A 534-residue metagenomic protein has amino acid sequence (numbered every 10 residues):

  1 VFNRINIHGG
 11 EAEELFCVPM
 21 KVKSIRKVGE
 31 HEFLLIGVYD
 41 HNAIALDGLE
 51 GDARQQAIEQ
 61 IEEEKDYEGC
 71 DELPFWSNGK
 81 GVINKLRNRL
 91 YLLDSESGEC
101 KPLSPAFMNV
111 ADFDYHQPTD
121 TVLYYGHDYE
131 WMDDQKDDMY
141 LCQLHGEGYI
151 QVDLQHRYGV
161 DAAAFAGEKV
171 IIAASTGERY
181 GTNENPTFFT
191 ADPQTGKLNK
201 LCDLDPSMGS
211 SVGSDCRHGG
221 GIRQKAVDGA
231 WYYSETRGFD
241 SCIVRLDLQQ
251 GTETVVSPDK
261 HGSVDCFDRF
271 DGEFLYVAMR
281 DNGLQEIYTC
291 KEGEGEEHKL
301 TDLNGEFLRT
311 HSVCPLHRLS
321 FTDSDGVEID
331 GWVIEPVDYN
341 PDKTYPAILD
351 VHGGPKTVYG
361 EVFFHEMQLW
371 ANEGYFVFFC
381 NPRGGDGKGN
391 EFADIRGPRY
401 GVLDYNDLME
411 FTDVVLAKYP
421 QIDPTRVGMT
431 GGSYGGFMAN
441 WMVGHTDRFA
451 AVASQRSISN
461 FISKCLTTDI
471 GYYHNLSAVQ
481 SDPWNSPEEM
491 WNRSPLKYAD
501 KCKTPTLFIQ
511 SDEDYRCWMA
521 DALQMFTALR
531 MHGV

Functional and structural regions predicted by a protein language model:
V1, P19-I36, N42, E64-D66 (+8 more regions): Conserved beta-propeller blade repeats
F2, A43-G48, R87-R89, M132-Y140 (+3 more regions): Structural motif
F2-R4, L92, L141-Q143, T190 (+5 more regions): Conserved blade-register residue in beta-propeller folds
N6-G10, D94-G98, Q143-E147, D192-G196 (+2 more regions): Short loop/turn segments that connect beta-strands within beta-propeller blades
E13-C17, K101-S104, I150-L154, L198-D205 (+2 more regions): Beta-propeller fold detector
V38-Y91, K136, P186-F189, L201-L204 (+2 more regions): Predominantly five- to eight-bladed beta-propeller fold
L303-T425, G432, L466: Cap/lid segment of the alpha/beta-hydrolase catalytic domain
P382-V534: Active-site-proximal cap/loop segments of hydrolase catalytic domains
